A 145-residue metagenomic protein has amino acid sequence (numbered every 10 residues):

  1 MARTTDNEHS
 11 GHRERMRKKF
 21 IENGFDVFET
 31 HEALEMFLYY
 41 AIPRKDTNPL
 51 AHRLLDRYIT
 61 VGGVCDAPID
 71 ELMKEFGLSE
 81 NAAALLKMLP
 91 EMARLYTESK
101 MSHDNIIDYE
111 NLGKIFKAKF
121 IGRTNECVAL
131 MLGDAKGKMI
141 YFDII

Functional and structural regions predicted by a protein language model:
M1, E91-R94: N-terminal presequences and immediately downstream first alpha-helices
M1-L72: Long, highly charged, low-complexity intrinsically disordered interaction regions that mediate electrostatic DNA/RNA
V27, F76, I106: Conserved phosphate/pyrophosphate-binding and hydrolysis machinery centered on Walker-type P-loop NTPases, extending
F37, P68, F76, K87-P90: A general structural motif at alpha-helix termini
R53, E71, L85-M88, I115: Generic beta-strand or strand-like secondary-structure segments
A82, K87-M92, N125: Structured, non-catalytic alpha/beta "coupling" segments that mediate domain-domain communication and provide generic
T97-I145: Conserved beta-strand-loop surface patch within small alpha/beta domains used for substrate/adaptor or ligand engagement
